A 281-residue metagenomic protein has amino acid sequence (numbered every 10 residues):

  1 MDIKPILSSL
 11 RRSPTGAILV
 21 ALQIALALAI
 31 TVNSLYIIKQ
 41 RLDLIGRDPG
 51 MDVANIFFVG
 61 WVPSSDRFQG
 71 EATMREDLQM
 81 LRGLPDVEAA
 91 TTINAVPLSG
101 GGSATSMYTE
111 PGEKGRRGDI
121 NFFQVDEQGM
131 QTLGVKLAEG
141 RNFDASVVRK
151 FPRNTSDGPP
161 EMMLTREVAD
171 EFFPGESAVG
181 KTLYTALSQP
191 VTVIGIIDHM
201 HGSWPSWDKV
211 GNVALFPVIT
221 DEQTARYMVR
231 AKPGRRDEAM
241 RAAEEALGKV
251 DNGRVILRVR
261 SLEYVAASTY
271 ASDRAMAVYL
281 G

Functional and structural regions predicted by a protein language model:
M1, S8, R12, G16-A17 (+1 more regions): Membrane-helix entry/capping segments
I6, I37, T73-D77, V168 (+2 more regions): Structural preference for long, well-ordered alpha-helical segments in enzyme cores
S13-L28: N-terminal signal-anchor/signal peptide hydrophobic helix marking the start of the first transmembrane segment
L26-N55: Alpha-helical transmembrane segments
F57-G60, R226-M228: Active-site-flanking beta-strand signature of metal-NTP-handling nucleotidyl enzymes and homologous cyclase-like
F68-E88: Extracytoplasmic/periplasmic
G83-S272: Mid-to-C-terminal secondary-structure elements that act as membrane-proximal/extracytoplasmic interface segments
